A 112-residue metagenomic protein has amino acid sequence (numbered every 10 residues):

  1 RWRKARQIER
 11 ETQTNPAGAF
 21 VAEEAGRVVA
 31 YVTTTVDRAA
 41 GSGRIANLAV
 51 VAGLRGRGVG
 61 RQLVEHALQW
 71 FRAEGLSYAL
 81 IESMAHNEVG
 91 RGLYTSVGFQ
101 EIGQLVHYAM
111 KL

Functional and structural regions predicted by a protein language model:
R1-A46, V51, V64-E65, W70 (+2 more regions): Acetyl-CoA-dependent GNAT
V50, G56-Q69, A73, G92-S96: Conserved acetyl-CoA-binding loop-helix of GNAT-fold acetyltransferases
R55, I81-R91, A109-L112: Conserved beta-strand-loop-alpha-helix junction that forms the acyl-donor binding cleft
F71-S83: Conserved GNAT acetyl-CoA-binding A-motif
